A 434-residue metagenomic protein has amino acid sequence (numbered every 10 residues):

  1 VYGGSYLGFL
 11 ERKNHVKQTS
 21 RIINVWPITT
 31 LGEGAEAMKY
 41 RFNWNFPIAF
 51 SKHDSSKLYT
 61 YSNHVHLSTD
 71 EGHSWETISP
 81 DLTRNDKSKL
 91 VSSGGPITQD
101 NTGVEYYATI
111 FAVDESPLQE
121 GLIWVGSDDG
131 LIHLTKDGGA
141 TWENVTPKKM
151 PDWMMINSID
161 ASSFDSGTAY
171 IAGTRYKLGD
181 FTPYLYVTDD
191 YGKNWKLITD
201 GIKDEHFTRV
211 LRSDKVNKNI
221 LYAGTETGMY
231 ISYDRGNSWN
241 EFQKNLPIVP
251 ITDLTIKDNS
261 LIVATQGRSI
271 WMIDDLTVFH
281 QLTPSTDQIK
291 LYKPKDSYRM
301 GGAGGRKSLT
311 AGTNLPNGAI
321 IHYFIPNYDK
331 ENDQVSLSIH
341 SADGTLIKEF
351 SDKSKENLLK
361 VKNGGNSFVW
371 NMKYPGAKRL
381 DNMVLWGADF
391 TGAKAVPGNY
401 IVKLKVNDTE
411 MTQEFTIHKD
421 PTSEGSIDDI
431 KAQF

Functional and structural regions predicted by a protein language model:
V1-L309, P316-A319: Beta-propeller blade termini and top-face loops
F164, N314, K330, V361-N363 (+1 more regions): Surface-exposed coil/turn segments at beta-strand junctions on protein surfaces, enriched
R235, S341-T345, Y400: Short, glycine-anchored, charge-dense loop/turn motifs used at functional sites
T283-A303, D408-F434: Extended, polar beta-sheet/loop recognition surfaces of beta-rich domains that mediate binding to diverse ligands
M300-S336, H340-S341, S367-V369: Contiguous beta-strand segments within globular domains
L346-A393: Glycine-centered tight-turn motifs at strand-turn-strand junctions
L404-V406: Conserved structural position at the C-terminal beta-strand of extracellular beta-sandwich adhesion modules
